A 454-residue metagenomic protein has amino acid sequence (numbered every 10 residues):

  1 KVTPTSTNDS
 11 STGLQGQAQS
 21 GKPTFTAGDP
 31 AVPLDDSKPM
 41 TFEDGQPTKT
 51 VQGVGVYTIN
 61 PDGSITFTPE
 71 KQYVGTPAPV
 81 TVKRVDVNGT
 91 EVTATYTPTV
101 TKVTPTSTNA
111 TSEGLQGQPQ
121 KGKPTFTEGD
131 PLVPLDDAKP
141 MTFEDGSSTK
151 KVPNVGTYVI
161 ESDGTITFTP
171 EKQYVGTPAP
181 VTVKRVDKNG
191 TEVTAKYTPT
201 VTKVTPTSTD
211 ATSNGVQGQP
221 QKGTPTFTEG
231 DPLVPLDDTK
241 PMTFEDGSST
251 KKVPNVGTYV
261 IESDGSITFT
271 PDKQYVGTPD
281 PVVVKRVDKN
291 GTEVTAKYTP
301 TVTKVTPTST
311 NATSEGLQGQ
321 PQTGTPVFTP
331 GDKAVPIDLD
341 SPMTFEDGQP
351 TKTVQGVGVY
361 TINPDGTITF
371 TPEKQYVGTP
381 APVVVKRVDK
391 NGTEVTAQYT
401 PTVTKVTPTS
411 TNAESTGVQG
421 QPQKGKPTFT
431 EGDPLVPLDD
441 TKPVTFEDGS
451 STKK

Functional and structural regions predicted by a protein language model:
K1-V2, N88-V103, G190-V204, G291-V305 (+1 more regions): C-terminal edge beta-strand
V2-N8, V103-N109, V204-D210, V305-N311 (+1 more regions): Proline-enriched interdomain boundary motifs that mark the N-terminal boundary and often initiate the first structured
D9, E70, A110, T165 (+9 more regions): Intrinsically disordered, low-complexity serine/threonine-rich segments
S10, T108-A110, G114-L115, T200 (+6 more regions): Eukaryote-biased recognition of long, low-complexity, charge-rich segments
S11-A18, S112-P119, S213-P220, S314-P321 (+1 more regions): Short, solvent-exposed loop/linker segments at the N-terminal edge of repeated beta-sheet extracellular domains
Q17-D62, Y96, P119-D163, Y197 (+5 more regions): Surface-exposed or secretory-pathway low-complexity segments enriched in glycine-proline and Ser/Thr/acidic residues
F25, D29, Y73, G89 (+18 more regions): Long beta-sheet-rich domains in secretory-pathway and surface-associated proteins
P47-A94, S148-T194, S249-A296, P350-T396 (+1 more regions): Acidic, turn/loop-rich segments in luminal/extracellular domains of secretory-pathway and cell-surface proteins
